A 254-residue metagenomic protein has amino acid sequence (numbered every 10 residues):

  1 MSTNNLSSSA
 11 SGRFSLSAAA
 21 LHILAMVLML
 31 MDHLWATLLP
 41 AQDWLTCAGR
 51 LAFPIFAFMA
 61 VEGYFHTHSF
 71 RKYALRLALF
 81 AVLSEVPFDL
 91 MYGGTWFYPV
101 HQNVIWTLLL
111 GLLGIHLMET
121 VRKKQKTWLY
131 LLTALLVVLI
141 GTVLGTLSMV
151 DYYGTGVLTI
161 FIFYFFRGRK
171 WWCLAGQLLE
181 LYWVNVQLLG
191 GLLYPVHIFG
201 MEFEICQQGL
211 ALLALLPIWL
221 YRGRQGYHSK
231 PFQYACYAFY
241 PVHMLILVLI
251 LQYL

Functional and structural regions predicted by a protein language model:
M1-L254: Alpha-helical transmembrane segments and their immediate juxtamembrane cytosolic regions
